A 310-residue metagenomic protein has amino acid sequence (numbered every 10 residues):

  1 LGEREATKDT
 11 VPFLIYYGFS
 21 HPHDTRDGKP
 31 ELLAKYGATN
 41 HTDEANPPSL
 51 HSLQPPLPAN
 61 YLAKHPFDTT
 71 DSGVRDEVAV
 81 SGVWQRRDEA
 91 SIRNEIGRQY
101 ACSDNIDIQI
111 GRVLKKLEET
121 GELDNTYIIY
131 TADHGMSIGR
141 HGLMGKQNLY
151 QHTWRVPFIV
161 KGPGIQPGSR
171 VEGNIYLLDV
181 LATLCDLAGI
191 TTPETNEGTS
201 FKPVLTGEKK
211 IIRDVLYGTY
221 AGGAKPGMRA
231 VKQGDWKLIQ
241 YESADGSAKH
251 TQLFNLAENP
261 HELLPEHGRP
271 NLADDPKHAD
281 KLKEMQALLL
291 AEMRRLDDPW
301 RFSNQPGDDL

Functional and structural regions predicted by a protein language model:
L1-L178, L187-T195, E242-S247, R269 (+2 more regions): Active-site-proximal cap/lid insertion segments
E5, H134-R140, Y176-L181, D186-H261 (+4 more regions): C-terminal cap/loop subdomain of S1 sulfatases and analogous C-terminal strand-loop tails that border
K35, V204, D275, L288 (+1 more regions): Residues that form generic nucleotide/phosphate-binding pockets
S52-L53, A59-L62, L288-P299: C-terminal, non-catalytic tails of nucleotide-sugar-dependent glycosyltransferases
I110-R112, A182, L289: Hydrophobic side chains within alpha-helical segments
F201, N271-A273: Segments surrounding the PLD/"HKD" phosphodiesterase catalytic module and close analogs
E262-P270: Carboxylate-dense, calcium-coordinating segments in secreted/extracellular and ER-lumen proteins
